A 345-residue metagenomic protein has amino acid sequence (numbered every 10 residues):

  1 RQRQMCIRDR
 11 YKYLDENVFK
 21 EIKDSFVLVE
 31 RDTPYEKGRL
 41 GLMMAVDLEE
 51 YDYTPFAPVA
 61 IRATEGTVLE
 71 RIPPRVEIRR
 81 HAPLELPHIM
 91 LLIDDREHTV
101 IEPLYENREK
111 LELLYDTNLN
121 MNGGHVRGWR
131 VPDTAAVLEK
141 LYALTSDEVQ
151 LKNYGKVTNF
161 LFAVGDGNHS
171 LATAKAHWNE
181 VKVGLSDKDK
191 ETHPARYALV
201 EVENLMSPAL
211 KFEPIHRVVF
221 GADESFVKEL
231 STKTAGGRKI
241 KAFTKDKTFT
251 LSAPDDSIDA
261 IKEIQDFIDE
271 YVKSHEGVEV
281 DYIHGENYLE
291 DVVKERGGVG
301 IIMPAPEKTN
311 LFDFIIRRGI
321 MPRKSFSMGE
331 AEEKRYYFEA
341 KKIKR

Functional and structural regions predicted by a protein language model:
Q2-I7: Short, small-residue-biased leader/transition segments that mark boundaries at the very start of proteins
V18-F19, R31-E36, I78-L84, N153-K156 (+5 more regions): A general structural signal for short secondary-structure junctions and capping/turn motifs
S25-V29, G38-N159, L199-V202, M206-P208: Nucleic-acid-contacting surfaces of polymerase cores and analogous helical-repeat interfaces
L92, G165, E201, I302-P304: Short beta-strand segments
A143-L185: Active-site beta-strand/loop microenvironment that shapes enzyme catalytic pockets
N168-E229: Catalytic or ion-translocation cores adjacent to nucleophile or general acid/base/metal-coordination motifs in diverse
V202-D266: C-terminal amphipathic alpha-helical segment
A260-R345: Charged substrate- and nucleic-acid-binding regions of tRNA-handling and nucleotidyl-transfer enzymes, centered on
